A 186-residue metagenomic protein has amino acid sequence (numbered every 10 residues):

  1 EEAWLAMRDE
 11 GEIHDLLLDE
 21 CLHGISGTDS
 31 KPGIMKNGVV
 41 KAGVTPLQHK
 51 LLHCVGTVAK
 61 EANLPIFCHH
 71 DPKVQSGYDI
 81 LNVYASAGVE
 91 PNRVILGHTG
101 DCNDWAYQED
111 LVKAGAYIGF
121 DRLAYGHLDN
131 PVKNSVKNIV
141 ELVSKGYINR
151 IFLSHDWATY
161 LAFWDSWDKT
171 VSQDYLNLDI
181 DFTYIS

Functional and structural regions predicted by a protein language model:
E1-K60, Y117, A124: Active-site gating/metal-coordination segments in enzymes
P46-K50, K73-A87, W105-K113: Distinct, well-ordered alpha-helical segments
H49-C54, V132-I139, K169-S172: Charged helix-capping and loop-helix junction motifs
A62-P65, A85-N92, V112-G119, Y147-N149: Glycine-enriched alpha-helix->loop->beta-strand junction motifs that scaffold or abut catalytic
P65-P72, R93-G100: Catalytic beta/alpha-barrel core
L96-C102, D121-E141: Active-site glycine- and acidic-residue-rich loops that bind and position anionic ligands or nucleotide-like cofactors
D121-R122, I148-T170: Short acidic/histidine-rich active-site segments
L176-S186: Mid-to-C-terminal alpha-helical segments outside catalytic/metal-binding sites
